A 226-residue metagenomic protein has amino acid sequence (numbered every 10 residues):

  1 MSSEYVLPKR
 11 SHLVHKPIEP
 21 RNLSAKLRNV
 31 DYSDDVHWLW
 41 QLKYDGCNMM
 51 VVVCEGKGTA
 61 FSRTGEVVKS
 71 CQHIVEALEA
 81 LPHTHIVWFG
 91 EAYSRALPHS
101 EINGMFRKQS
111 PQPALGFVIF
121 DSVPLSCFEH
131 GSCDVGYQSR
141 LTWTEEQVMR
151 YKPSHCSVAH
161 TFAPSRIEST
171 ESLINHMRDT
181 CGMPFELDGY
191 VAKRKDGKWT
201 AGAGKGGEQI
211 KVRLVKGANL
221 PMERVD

Functional and structural regions predicted by a protein language model:
S2-A60, Q209, N219: RNA/tRNA-interacting regions in translation and RNA-turnover enzymes
S2-L7, G46, E76-A80, K193-K198: Short low-complexity stretches enriched in small and charged residues
S3, A25, E76, A80 (+3 more regions): Polar/charged alpha-helical tracts
S3, V158-G217: Amphipathic alpha-helical
S24-W40, K108-Q109, S172-P184: A short acidic-Thr-Gly-centered motif at the start of a beta-strand
V30-S154: Covalent nucleotidyltransferase
F61, F89-Y93, V118-F120, A159-H160 (+3 more regions): Residues in well-ordered beta-strands of folded domains
K216-D226: Structural detector for short beta-strands of small beta-barrel domains
